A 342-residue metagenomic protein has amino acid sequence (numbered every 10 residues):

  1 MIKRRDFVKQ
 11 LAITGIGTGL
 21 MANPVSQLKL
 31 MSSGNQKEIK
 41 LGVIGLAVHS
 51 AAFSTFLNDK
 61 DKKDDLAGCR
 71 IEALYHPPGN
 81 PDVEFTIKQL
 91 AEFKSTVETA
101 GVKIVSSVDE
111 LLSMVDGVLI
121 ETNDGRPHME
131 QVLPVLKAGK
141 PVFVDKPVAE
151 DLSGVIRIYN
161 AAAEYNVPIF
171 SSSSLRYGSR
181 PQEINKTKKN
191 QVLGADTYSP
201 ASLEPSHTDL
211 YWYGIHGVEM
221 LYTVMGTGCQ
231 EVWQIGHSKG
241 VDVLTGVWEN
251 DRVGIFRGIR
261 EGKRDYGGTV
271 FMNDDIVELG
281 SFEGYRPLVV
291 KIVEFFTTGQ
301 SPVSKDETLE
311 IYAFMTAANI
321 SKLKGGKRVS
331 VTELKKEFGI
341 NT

Functional and structural regions predicted by a protein language model:
I2-A138, A163-E164, H237, K324 (+2 more regions): N-terminal glycine-/serine-/threonine-rich beta1-alpha1-beta2 phosphate-ribose binding loop of Rossmann-like
S50, P181, G217-V218, Y285 (+2 more regions): A general structural signal for well-ordered alpha-helical segments in protein cores
S106, V144, I169-S171: Hydrophobic residues in well-ordered beta-strands that form the structural core
Q131, I158, A317: Aromatic/hydrophobic pocket-lining residues that form π-stacking "cages" and hydrophobic walls in ligand
G139-P141, K146-P147: Short helix/strand-capping hinge loops at secondary-structure junctions that flank key functional elements
V148-H207: A contiguous active-site-proximal alpha/beta segment in oxidoreductase catalytic domains
A195-K263, D306-L309: Rossmann-like dinucleotide-binding domain that binds NAD(P)(H)
G267-T342: C-terminal active-site/capping subdomain that shapes the small-molecule cofactor and substrate pocket of enzyme
